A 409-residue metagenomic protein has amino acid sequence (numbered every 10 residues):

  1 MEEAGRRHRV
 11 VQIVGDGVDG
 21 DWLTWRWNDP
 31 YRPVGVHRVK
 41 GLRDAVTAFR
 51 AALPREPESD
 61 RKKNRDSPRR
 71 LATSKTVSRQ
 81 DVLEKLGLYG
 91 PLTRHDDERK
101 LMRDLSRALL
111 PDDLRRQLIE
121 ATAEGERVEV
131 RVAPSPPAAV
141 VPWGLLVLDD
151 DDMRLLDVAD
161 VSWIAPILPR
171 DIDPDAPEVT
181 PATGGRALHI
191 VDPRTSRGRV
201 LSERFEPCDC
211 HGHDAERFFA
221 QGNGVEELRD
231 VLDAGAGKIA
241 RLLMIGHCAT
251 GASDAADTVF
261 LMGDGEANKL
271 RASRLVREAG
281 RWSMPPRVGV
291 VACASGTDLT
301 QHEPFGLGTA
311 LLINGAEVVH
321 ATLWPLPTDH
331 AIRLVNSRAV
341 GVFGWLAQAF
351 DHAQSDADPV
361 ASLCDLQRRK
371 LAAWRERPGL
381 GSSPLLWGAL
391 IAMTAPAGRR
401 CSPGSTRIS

Functional and structural regions predicted by a protein language model:
M1-I245, T250-A256: Domain-scale, conserved, charged regions that form catalytic cores and adjacent regulatory/interaction surfaces
V130-V132, L242, V290, L311 (+1 more regions): Residue-level detector of buried hydrophobic side-chain packing in well-ordered secondary-structure elements
P136, R194, C248, A294 (+3 more regions): A broadly conserved detector of short glycine/acidic/proline-rich loop/turn motifs that flank catalytic sites and bind
D160-L168, I245-F343: Catalytic cores of nucleophile-dependent amide-cleaving enzymes
D214-D230, R241, A316-V318, W324-H330 (+1 more regions): Compact beta-rich and alpha/beta scaffold cores in large eukaryotic transport/transcription complexes and associated
G263-S283, D329-S409: Caspase-like cysteine protease fold
